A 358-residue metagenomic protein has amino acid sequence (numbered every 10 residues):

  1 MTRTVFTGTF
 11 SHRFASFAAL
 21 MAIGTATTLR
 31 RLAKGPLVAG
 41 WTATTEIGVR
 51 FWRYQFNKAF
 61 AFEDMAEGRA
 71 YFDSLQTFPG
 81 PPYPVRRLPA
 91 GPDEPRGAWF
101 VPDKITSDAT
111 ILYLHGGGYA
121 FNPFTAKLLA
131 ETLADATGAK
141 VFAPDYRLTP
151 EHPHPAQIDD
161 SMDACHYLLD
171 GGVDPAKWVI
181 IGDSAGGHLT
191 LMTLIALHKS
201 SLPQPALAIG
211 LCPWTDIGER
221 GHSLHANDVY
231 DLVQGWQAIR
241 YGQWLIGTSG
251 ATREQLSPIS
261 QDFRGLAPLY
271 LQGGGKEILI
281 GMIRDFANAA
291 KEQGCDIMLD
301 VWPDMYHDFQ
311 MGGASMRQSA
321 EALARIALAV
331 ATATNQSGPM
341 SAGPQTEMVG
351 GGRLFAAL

Functional and structural regions predicted by a protein language model:
M1-P102, G338-M340, M348-L358: A glycine/proline-hinged amphipathic helix-loop "lid/cap" segment that gates access to hydrophobic ligand pockets
F10-S16, R87, P92-A98, P102-L358: Alpha/beta-hydrolase superfamily serine-hydrolase fold, recognizing
